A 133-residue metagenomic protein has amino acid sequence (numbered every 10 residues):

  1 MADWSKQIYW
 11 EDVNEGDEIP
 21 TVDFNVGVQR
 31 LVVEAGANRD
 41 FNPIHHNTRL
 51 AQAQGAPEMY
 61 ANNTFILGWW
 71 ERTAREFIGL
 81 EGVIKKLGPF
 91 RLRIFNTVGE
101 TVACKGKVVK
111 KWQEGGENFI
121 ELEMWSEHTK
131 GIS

Functional and structural regions predicted by a protein language model:
M1-E18, L92, N96-S133: HotDog/MaoC-like acyl-thioester-processing domains
A2-I84: Hot-dog-fold acyl-thioester-processing enzymes
E58, F65-K111, E127-T129: Catalytic-pocket segment enriched in acidic/His residues
